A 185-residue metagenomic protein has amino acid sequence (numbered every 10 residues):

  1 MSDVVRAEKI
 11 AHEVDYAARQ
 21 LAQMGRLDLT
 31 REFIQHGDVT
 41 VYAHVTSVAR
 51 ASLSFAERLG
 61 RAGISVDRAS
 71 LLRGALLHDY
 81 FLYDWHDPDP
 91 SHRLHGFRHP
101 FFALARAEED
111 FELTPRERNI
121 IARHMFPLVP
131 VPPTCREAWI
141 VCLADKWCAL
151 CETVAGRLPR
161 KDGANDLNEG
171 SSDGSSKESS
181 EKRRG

Functional and structural regions predicted by a protein language model:
M1-G185: Metal-dependent phosphohydrolase cores
